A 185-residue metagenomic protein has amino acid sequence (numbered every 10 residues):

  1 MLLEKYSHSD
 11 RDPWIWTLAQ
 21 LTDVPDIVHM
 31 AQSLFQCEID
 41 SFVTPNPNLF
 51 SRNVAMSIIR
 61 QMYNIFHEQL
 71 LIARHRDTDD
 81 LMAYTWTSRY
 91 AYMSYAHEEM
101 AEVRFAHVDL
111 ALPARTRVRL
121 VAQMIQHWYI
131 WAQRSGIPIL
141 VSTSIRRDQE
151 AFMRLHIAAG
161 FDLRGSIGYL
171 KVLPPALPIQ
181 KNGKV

Functional and structural regions predicted by a protein language model:
P13-H29: A short beta-loop-alpha structural element at the N-terminal edge of CoA-dependent acyl/N-acetyltransferase catalytic
Q36-I58: Conserved GNAT-fold acetyl-CoA-binding loop/helix
S57-I72: A short helix-loop-beta-strand connector motif used in the catalytic cores of GNAT acetyltransferases and, in some
I72, D80-R89: Conserved beta-strand in the GNAT
A91-V103, D162-R164: A conserved beta-turn-beta hairpin within the catalytic core of GNAT-like acetyltransferases that forms part
R104-R117: A short, internal acetyl-CoA/4′-phosphopantetheine-binding micro-motif in the GNAT/acyltransferase core
A114-I130: Conserved acetyl-CoA-binding loop-helix of GNAT-fold acetyltransferases
M124, W128, L140-F152: Conserved beta-strand-loop-alpha-helix junction that forms the acyl-donor binding cleft
